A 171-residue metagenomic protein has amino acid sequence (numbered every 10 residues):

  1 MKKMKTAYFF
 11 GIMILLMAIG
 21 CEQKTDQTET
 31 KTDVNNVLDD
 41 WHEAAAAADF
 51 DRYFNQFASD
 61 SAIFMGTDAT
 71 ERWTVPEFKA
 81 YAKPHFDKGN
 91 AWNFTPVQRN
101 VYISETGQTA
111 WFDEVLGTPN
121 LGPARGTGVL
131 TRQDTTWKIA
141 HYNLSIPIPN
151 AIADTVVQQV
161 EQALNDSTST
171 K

Functional and structural regions predicted by a protein language model:
M1-F9: Bacterial N-terminal signal peptides that target proteins for export
M17-G20: C-terminal motif of bacterial Sec signal peptides marking the signal peptidase cleavage site
E22-Q27: Bacterial lipoprotein signal-peptidase II cleavage site
T30-D49: Short, aromatic-enriched amphipathic alpha-helices that serve as compact interaction elements
A47-M65: Short, well-ordered alpha-helical segments enriched in acidic and aromatic residues
A62-W73, H85-A91: A short gly/proline-enriched turn/hairpin at secondary-structure junctions
E77-G122: Surface-exposed, charged secondary-structure patches
Q133, H141-K171: Low-complexity, intrinsically disordered terminal/linker segments enriched in charged and Gly/Pro repeats
